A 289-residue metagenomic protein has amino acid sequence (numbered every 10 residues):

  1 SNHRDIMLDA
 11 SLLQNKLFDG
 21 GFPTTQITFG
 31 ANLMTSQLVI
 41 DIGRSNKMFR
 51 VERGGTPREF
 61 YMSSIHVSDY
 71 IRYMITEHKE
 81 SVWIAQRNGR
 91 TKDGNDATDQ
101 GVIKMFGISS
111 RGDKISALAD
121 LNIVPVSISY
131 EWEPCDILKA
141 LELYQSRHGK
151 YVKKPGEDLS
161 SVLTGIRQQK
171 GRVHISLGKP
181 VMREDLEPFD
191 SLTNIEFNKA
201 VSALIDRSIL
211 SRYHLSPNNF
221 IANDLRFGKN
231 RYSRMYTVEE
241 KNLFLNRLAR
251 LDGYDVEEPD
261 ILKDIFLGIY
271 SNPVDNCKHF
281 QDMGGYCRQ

Functional and structural regions predicted by a protein language model:
R4-Q26, G30-Q37, I65-V82, T91-Q289: Membrane-interfacial terminal anchoring regions of lipid-handling membrane enzymes
Q26-G54, F60-M62: Conserved nucleotide-cofactor-binding alpha/beta core module
G54-Y61, R90-D96: Flexible, glycine/proline-enriched loop segments at strand-loop-helix junctions that form or flank small-ligand binding
A85-R87: Short beta-strand segments
